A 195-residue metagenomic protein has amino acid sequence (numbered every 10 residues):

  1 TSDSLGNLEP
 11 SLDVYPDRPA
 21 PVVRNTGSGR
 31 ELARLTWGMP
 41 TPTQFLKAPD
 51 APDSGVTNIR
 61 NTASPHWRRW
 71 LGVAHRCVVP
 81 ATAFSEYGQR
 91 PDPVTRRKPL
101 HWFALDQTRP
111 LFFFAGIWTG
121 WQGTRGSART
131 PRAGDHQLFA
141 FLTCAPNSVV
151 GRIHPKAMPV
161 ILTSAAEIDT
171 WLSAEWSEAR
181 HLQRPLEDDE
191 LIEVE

Functional and structural regions predicted by a protein language model:
T1-E195: Short linear sequence motif anchored by a di-proline
